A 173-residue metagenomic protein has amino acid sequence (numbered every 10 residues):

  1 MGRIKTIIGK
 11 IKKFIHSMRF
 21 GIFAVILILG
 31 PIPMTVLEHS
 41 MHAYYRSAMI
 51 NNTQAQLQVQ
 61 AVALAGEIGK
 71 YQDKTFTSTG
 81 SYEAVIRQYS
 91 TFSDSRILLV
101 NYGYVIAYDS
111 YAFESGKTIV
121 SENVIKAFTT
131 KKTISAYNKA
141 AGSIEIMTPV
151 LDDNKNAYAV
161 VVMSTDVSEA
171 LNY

Functional and structural regions predicted by a protein language model:
M1-R3: C-terminal end segment of the histidine kinase catalytic
T6-V105, Y111-A112: Juxtamembrane segments flanking the first transmembrane helix of membrane-anchored signal-transduction proteins
Q58, E83-I86, M147, V167 (+1 more regions): Extracytoplasmic/secreted envelope proteins and their assembly/folding machinery, especially bacterial periplasmic
G80-E83, A107-A141: Extracytoplasmic/periplasmic sensor domains and loops in membrane signaling proteins
Y104, N154-K155: Glycine-biased flexible loop/turn sites that connect beta-strands or occur in inter-domain linkers
Y137, L151, S164: Residue-level detector of conserved, well-ordered beta-strand and adjacent loop positions that form binding/recognition
A140-L151: A short beta-strand signature within small-molecule sensing/ligand-binding domains used in signal transduction
S143, N154, V162-Y173: Helix-start (N-cap) segments at beta->loop->alpha junctions that couple sensory/regulatory domains to adjoining helices
